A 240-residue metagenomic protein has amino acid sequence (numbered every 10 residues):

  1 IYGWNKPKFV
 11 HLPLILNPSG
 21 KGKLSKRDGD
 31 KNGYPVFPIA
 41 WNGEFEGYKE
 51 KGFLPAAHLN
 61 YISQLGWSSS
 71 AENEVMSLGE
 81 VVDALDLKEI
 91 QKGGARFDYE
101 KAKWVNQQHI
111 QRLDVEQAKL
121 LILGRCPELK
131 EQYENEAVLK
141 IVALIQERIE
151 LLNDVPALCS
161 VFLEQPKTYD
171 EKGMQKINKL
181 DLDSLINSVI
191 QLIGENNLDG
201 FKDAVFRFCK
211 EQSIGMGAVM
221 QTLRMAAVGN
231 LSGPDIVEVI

Functional and structural regions predicted by a protein language model:
Y2-Y169, V228-I240: Catalytic adenosine-cofactor/nucleotide-binding cores of aminoacyl-tRNA synthetases and other
E171-D199, V205: Long, amphipathic alpha-helical coiled-coil segments characteristic of histidine-phosphotransfer scaffolds
N197-I240: Charged substrate- and nucleic-acid-binding regions of tRNA-handling and nucleotidyl-transfer enzymes, centered on
